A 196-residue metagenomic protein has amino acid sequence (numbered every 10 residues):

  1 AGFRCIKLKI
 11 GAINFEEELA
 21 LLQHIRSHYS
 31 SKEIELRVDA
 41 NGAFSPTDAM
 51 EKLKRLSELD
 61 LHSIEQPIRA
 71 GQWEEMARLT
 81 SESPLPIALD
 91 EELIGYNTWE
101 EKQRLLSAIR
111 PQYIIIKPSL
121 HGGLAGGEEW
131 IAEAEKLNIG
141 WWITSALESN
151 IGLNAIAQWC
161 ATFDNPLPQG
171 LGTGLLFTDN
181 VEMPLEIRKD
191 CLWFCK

Functional and structural regions predicted by a protein language model:
A1-S83: Metal-dependent enolase-superfamily TIM-barrel catalytic cores that perform enediolate-based chemistry
R4-L8, I34-A40, I64-E65, I87-D90 (+3 more regions): Hydrophobic faces of well-ordered beta-strands that scaffold small-molecule active sites in alpha/beta enzyme cores
G11-I13, A43, R69, E92-I94 (+2 more regions): Short, surface-exposed acidic/glycine-rich loop or hinge patches that mediate macromolecular interfaces
S27-S30, E58, P84, K136-I139 (+1 more regions): Generic secondary-structure signature for well-ordered alpha-helical cores
P46-L56, E74, Y96-I109, A125-I131 (+1 more regions): Catalytic cores of alpha/beta
P67-Q72, L89-E101, S119-G126: A general structural motif
L105-S145: Active-site-adjacent C-terminal substructures of enzyme catalytic domains
A146-K196: Flexible C-terminal active-site loop/helix
